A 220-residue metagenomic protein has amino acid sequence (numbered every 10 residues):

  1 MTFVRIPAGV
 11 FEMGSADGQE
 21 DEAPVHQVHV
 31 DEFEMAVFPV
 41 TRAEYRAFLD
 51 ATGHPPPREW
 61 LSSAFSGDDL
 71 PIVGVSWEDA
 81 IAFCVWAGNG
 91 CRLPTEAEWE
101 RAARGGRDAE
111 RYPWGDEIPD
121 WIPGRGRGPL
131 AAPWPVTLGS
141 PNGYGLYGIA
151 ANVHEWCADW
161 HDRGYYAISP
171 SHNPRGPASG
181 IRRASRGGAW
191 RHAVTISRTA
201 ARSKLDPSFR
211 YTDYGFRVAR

Functional and structural regions predicted by a protein language model:
M1-H54, W77-E78, R107, R202-P207 (+1 more regions): Short, compositionally biased
R5, E12, A16-D17, P55 (+2 more regions): Functional-site microenvironments in short loops/helix caps that host divalent-cation chemistry
